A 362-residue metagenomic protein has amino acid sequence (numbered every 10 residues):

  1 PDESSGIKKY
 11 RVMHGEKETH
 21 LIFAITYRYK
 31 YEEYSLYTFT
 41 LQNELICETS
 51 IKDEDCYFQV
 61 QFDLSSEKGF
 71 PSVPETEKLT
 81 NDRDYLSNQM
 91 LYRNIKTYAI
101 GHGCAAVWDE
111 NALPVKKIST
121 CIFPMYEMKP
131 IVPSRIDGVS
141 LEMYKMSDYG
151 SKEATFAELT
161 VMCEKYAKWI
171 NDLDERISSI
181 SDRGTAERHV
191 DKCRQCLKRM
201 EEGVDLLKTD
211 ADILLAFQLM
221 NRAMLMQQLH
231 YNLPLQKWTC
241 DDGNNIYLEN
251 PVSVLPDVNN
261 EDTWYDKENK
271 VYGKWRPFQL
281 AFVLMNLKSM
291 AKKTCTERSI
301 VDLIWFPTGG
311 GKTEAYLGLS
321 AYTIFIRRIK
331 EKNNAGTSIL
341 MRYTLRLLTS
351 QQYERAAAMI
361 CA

Functional and structural regions predicted by a protein language model:
P1-A362: N-terminal helicase ATP-binding lobe
